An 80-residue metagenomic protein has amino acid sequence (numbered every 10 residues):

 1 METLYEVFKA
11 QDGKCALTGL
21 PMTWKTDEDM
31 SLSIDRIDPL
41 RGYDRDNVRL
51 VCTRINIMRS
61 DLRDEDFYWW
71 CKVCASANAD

Functional and structural regions predicted by a protein language model:
L4-E6, K14-L50: Histidine-centered nuclease catalytic patch
L20-W24, V48-W70, A75-S76: Short Cys/His-centered divalent metal-binding micro-motifs
R36, A79-D80: Boundary-flanking segments of nucleic-acid-binding domains in nuclear regulatory proteins
